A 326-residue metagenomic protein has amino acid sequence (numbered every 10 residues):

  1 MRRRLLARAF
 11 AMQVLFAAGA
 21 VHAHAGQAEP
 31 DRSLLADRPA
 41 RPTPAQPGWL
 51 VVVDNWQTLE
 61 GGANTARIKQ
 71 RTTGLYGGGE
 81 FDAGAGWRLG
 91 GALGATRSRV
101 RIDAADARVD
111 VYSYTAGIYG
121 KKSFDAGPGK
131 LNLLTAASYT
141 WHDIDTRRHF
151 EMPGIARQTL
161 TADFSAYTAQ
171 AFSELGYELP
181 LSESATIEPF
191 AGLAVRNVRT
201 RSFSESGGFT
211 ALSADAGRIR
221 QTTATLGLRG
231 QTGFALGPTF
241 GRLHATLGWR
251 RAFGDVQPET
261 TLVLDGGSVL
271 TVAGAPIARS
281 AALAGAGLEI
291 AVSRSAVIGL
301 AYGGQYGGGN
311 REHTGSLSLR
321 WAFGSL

Functional and structural regions predicted by a protein language model:
M1-V53, G77-G79, L212, L317 (+2 more regions): Long, low-complexity, polar and repeat-rich extracellular regions of very large Gram-negative surface proteins
T43-L326: Membrane translocator/pore-forming domains, dominated by Gram-negative outer-membrane beta-barrels
